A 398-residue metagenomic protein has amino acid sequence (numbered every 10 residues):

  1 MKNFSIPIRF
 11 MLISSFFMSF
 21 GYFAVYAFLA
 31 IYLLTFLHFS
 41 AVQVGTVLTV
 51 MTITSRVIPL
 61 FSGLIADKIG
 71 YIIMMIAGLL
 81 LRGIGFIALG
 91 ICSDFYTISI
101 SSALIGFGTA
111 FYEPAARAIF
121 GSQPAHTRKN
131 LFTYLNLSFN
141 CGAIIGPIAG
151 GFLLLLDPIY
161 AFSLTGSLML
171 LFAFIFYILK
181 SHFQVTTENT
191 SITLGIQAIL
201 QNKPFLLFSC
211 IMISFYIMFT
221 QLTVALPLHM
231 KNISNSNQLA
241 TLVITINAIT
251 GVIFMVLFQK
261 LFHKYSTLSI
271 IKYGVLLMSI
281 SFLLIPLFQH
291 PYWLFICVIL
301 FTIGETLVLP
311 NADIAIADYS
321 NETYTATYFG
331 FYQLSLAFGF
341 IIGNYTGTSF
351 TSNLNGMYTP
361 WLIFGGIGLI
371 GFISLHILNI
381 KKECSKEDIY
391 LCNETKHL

Functional and structural regions predicted by a protein language model:
M1-S5, S181-C210, C392-L398: Juxtamembrane intracellular "pre-TM" segments in multi-pass secondary transporters
N3-T52, P204-I211, F215-V243: Helix-loop boundary and gating motifs at the non-cytosolic
T52-L60, A143-I144, A248-V256, F340-I341: Residue-level signature of mid-helix packing/kink "hotspots" within the transmembrane helices of 12-pass Major
V57-S93: Conserved MFS/SLC helix-loop-helix module at the cytosolic interface between two early adjacent transmembrane helices
I58-G70, L154, F254-S266, T351: Helix-to-loop junctions at the C-terminal end of transmembrane segments in multipass secondary transporters
I73-I87, S269-L284: Structural signature of the two symmetry-related core transmembrane helices
S102-F139: Cytoplasmic helix-loop-helix junction between adjacent transmembrane helices in 12-TM secondary transporters
L155-S167, S349-G368: A membrane-interface helix-boundary motif in multi-pass transporters
